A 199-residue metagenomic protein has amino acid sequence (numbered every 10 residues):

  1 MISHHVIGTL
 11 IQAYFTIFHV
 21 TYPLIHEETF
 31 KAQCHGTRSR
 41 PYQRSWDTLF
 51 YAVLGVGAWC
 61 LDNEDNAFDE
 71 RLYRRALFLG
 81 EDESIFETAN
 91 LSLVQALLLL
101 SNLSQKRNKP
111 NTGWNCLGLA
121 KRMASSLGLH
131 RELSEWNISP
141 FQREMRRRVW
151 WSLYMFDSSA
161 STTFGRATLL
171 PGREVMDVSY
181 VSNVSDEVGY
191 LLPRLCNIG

Functional and structural regions predicted by a protein language model:
M1-S92, L97-K109, W136-F141: C-terminal transcriptional activation/regulatory domains of eukaryotic transcription factors
A13, G36, R74-L79, A124-G199: Fungal transcription factor middle regulatory core
V56-W59, T112, E132, L169: Short, electropositive, low-hydrophobicity segments enriched in small/polar residues
A58-L61, L79, L99, C116 (+3 more regions): Short alpha-helical scaffold segments that flank and stabilize functional sites
A67-R71, N115, G172: Short sequence/structural elements of tandem HEAT/ARM alpha-solenoid repeats
A96-L99, C116-A120, V149-S152: Extended, hydrophobic/aromatic-rich amphipathic alpha-helical segments that build helical scaffolds
R107-M123: Classical protein tyrosine phosphatase
